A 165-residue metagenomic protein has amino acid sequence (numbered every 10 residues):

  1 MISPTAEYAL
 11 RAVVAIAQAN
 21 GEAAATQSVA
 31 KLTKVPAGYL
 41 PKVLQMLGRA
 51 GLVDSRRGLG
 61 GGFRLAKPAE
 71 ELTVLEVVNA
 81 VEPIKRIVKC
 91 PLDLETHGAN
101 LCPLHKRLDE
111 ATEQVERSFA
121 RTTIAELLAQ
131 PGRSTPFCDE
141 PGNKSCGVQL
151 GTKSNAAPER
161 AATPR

Functional and structural regions predicted by a protein language model:
I2-V35, D54: N-terminal helix-turn-helix DNA-binding core of bacterial DNA-binding proteins
V13, L44-Q45: Short, hydrophobic-biased segments on the C-terminal half of alpha helices that form "recognition helices"
K31, G48-R49: Alpha-helical residues within the helix-turn-helix
G38: Key DNA-contact positions within bacterial/archaeal DNA-binding proteins
A50-A66: Beta-hairpin "wing" of winged helix-turn-helix
A69-D93, L108-Q114: Conserved segment of winged-helix/HTH DNA-binding domains
E95-R165: C-terminal regulatory/oligomerization modules of transcriptional regulators
